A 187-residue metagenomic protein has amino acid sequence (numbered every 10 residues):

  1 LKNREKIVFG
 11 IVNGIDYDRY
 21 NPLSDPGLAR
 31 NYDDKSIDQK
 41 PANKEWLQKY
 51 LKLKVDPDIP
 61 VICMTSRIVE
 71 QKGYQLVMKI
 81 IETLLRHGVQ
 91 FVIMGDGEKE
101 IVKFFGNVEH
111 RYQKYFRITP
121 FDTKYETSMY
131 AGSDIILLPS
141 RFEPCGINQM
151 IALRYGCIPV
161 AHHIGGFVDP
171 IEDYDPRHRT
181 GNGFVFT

Functional and structural regions predicted by a protein language model:
L1-T187: Catalytic cores of carbohydrate-active enzymes across secretory and cytosolic contexts
